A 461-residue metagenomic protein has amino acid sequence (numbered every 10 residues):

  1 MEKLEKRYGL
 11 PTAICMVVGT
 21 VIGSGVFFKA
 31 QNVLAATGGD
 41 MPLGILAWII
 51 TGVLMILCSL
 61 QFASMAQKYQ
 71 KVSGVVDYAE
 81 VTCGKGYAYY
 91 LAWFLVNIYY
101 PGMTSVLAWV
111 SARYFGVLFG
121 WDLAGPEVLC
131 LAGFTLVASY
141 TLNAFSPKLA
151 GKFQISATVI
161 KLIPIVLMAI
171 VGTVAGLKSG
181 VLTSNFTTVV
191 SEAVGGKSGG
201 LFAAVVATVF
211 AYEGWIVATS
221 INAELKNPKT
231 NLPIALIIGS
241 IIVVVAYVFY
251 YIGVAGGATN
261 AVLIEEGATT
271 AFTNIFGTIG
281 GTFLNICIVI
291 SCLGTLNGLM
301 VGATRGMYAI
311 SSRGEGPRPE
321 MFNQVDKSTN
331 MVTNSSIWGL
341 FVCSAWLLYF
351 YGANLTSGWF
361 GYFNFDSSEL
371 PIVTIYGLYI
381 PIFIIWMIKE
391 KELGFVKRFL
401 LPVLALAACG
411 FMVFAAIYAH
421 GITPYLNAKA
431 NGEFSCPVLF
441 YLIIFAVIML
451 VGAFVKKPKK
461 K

Functional and structural regions predicted by a protein language model:
M1-P42, M55-L60, K71-V72, K456-K461: Membrane-interface "cap" regions at the ends of multi-pass membrane proteins
K3-K6, I45, D122-E127, I155-N285 (+1 more regions): Helix-loop-helix junctions that connect adjacent transmembrane segments in multi-pass membrane transporters
N32, I56-L136, Y140-A144, V289-G306 (+2 more regions): Hydrophobic transmembrane alpha-helices that form the core helical bundles of multi-pass secondary transporters
L34-G39, Y114-V128, K148-A157, E266 (+4 more regions): Transmembrane helix-loop boundary segments of multi-pass membrane transporters
A35-D40, K68-V72, V81-Y87, A223-N231 (+3 more regions): Juxtamembrane helix-boundary/capping and inter-helix hinge elements in multi-pass membrane proteins
V75-E80, G84, V117-W121, A235-G298 (+1 more regions): TM-loop-TM module centered on a large, flexible mid-protein loop between adjacent transmembrane helices in multi-pass
E127-V181, E213, L236-S240, T374-I380 (+3 more regions): Membrane-interface loop-to-helix entry segments
G176-L177, F365-I384, I388, F395-K461: A generic transmembrane alpha-helix motif of multi-pass inner-membrane proteins
